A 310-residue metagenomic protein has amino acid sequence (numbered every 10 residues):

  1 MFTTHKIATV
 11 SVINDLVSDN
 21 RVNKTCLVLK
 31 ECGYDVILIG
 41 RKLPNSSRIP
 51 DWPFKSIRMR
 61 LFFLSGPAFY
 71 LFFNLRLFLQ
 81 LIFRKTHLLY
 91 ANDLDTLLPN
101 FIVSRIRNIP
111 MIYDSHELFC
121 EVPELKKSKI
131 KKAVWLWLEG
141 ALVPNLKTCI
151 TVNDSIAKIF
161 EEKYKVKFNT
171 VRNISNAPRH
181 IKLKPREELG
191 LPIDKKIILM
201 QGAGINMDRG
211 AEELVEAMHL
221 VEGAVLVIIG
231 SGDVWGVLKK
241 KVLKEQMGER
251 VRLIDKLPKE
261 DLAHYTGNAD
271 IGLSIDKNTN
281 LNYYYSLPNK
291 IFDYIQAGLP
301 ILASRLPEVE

Functional and structural regions predicted by a protein language model:
M1-N45, T148, E216-V221, L306: N-terminal subdomain of nucleotide-sugar transferases
A8-S11, I150, P192-H219, V227: Conserved donor-binding/catalytic core segment of Leloir-type glycosyltransferases
D19-N20, I205-R209, P258-Y265, G272-Q296 (+1 more regions): Nucleotide-sugar-dependent
G40, I57, L136-K182, L191 (+2 more regions): Donor nucleotide-sugar binding/catalytic pocket of nucleotide-sugar-dependent glycosyltransferases
S47-P50, I130, R179-P192: A short helix/loop element that forms part of the nucleotide-sugar donor recognition site in Leloir-type
A68-F72, R107-P110, F119-A141, K158 (+1 more regions): Nucleotide-sugar donor phosphate/pyrophosphate-binding loop at the beta->alpha transition of glycosyltransferases
L75-I82, L98, I102-I106, Y113 (+2 more regions): Membrane-proximal helix-turn-helix segments that form the acceptor-binding/catalytic region of lipid-linked
I229, V237-Y265: Nucleotide-activated donor-binding/catalytic signature segment of Leloir-type glycosyltransferases, i.e., the conserved
